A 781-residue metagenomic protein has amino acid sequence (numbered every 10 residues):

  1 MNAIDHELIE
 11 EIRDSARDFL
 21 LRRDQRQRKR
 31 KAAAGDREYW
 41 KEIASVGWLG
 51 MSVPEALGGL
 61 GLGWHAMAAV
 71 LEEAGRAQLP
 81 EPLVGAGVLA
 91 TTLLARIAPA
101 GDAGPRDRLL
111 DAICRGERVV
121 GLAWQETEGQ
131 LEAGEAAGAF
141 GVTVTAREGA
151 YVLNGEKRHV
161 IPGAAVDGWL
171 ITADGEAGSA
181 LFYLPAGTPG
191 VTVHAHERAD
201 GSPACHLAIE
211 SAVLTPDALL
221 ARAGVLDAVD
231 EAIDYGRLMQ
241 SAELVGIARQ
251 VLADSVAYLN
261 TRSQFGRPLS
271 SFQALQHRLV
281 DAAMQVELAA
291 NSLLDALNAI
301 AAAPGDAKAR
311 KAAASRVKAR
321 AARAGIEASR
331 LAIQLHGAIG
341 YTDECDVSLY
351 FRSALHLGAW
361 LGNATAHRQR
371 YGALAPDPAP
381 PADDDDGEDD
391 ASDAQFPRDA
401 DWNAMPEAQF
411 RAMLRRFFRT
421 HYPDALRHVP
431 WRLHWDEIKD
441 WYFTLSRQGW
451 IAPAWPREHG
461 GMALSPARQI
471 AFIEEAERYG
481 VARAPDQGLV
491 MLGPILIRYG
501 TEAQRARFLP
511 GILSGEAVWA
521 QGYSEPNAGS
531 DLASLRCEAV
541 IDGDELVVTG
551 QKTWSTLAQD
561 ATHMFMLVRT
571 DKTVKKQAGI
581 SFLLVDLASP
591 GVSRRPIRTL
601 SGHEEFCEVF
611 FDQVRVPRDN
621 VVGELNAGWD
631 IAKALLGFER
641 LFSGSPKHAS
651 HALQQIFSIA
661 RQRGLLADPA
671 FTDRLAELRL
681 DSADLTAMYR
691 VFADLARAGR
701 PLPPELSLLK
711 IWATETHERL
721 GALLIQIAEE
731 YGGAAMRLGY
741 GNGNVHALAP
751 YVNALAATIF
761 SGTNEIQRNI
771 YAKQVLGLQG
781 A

Functional and structural regions predicted by a protein language model:
M1-Q78, P82, A100-P105, A112 (+8 more regions): Alpha-helical interface subdomain recognition
G47, L71-A74, L184-T188, S211-V213 (+6 more regions): Short Ser/Thr-interspersed hydrophobic loop/turn segments at strand-loop and sheet-helix junctions that line or gate
L62, A133-G138, P162-V166, L464-P466 (+6 more regions): Short glycine/proline-enriched turns and hinge-like loops at secondary-structure junctions
E81-L89, G163-D167, A484-G493, E516-V518 (+1 more regions): FAD-binding core of FAD-dependent oxidoreductases, characterized by glycine-rich FAD pyrophosphate-binding loops
G116-E128, I171, G515-Y523, L567: A short, Trp-centered hydrophobic/proline-enriched beta-strand micro-motif
A123, A150, N154-T192, E545 (+1 more regions): A short core secondary-structure module
G134-E135, A139, H159-V160, P185-A221 (+2 more regions): Flexible, small-/acidic-enriched active-site or ligand-binding loops
S530-D531, L546: Hydrophobic, small-residue-rich alpha-helical packing segments that form membrane-like cores
